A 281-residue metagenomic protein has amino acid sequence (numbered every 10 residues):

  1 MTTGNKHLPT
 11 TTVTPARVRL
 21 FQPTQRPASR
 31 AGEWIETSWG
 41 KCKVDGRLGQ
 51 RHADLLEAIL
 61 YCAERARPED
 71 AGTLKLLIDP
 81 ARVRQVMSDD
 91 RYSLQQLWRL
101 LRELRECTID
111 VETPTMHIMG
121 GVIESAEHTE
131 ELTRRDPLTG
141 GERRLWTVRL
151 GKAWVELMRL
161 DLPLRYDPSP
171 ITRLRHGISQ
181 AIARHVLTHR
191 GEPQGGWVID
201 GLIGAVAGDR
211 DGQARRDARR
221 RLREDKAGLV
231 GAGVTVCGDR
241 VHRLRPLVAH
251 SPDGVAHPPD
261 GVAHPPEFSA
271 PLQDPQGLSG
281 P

Functional and structural regions predicted by a protein language model:
M1-P281: Charged, alpha-helix-forming regions
